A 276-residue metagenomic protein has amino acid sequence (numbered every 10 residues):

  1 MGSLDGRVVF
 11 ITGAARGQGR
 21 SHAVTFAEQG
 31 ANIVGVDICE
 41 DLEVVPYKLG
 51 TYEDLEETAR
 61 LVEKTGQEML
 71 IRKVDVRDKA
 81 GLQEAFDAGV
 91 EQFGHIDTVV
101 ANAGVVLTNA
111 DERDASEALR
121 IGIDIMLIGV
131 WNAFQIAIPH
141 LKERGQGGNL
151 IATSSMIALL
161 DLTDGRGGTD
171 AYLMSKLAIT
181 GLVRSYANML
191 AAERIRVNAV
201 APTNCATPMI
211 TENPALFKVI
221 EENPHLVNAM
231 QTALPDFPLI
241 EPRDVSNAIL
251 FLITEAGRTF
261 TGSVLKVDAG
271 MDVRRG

Functional and structural regions predicted by a protein language model:
G2-E40: Canonical Rossmann dinucleotide-binding motif of NAD(H)/NADP(H)-dependent dehydrogenases/reductases, specifically
L49-E56, V105-R120, T163-G168, T211: Conserved mid-core segment of classical short-chain dehydrogenase/reductases
E84-E91, N109-R113, E117-I125: Active-site Tyr-X3-Lys motif and surrounding loop/helix of classical short-chain dehydrogenase/reductase
D87, I125-G145, A158, A187-N188 (+2 more regions): Amphipathic alpha-helical dimer-interface segment in Rossmann-like NAD(P)H-dependent oxidoreductases
V105, A115-W131, L150-I151, I179: Catalytic Tyr-X3-Lys loop
K142, I151-A192, N204-A206: Catalytic loop of short-chain dehydrogenase/reductase
A191, R196, F260-G262: Short, small/polar-rich loop/turn modules that mediate ligand/substrate recognition or access, typified
I249-F251, T261-G276: Short C-terminal tail/terminal secondary-structure segment of NAD(P)H-dependent dehydrogenase/reductase domains
